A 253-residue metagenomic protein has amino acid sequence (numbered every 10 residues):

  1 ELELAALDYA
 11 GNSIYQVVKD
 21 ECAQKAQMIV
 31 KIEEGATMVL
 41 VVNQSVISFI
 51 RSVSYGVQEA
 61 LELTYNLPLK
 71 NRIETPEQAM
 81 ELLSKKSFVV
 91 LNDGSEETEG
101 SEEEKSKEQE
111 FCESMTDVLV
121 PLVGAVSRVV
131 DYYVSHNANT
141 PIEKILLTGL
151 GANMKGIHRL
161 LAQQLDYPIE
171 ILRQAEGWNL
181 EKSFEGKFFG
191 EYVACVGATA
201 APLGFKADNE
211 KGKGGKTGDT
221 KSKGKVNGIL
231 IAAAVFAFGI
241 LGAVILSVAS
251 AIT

Functional and structural regions predicted by a protein language model:
E1-T253: Hydrophobic/aromatic-enriched cytosolic interaction surfaces used to assemble or bind macromolecules
